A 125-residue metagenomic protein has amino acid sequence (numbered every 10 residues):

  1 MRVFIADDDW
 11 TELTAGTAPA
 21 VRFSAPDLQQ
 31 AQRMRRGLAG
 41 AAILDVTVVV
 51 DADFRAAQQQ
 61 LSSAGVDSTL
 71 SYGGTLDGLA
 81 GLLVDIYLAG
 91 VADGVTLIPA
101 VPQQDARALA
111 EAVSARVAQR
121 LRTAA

Functional and structural regions predicted by a protein language model:
M1-A125: C-terminal amphipathic alpha-helical "assembly" element that mediates oligomerization/partner interfaces or acts as
